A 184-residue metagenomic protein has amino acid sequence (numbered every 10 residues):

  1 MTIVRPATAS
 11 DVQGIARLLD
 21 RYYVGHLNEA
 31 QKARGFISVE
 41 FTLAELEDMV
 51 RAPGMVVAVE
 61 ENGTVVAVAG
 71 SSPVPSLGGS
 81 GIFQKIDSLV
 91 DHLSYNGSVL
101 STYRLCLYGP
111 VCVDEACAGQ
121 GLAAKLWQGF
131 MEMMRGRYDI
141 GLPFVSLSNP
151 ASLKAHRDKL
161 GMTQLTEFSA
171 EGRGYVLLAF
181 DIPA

Functional and structural regions predicted by a protein language model:
I3-R17, N28: A short beta-loop-alpha structural element at the N-terminal edge of CoA-dependent acyl/N-acetyltransferase catalytic
Y23-A44: Conserved GNAT-fold acetyl-CoA-binding loop/helix
A44-V57, V74-G81, L107: A short helix-loop-beta-strand connector motif used in the catalytic cores of GNAT acetyltransferases and, in some
G70-V111: Conserved acyl-donor/pantetheine-binding loop and adjacent beta-alpha core of acyl/acetyltransferases and related
R104-Y108, M134-L147: Conserved GNAT acetyl-CoA-binding A-motif
G109-A118, P143-L153: Conserved beta-strand-loop-alpha-helix junction that forms the acyl-donor binding cleft
V113, G119-M133, D158: Conserved acetyl-CoA-binding loop-helix of GNAT-fold acetyltransferases
A124, L147-T166: Conserved active-site alpha-helix within GNAT-family acetyltransferase domains
